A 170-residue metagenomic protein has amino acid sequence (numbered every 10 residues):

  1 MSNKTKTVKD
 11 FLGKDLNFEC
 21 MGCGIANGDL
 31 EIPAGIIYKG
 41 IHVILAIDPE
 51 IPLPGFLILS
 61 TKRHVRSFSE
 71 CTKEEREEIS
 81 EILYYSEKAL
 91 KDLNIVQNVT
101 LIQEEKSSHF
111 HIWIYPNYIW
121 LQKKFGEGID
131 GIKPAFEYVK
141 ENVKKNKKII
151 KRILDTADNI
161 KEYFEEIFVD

Functional and structural regions predicted by a protein language model:
M1-D15, N117-D170: Conserved His + Asp/Glu catalytic blocks
M1-L59, A157-D170: Active-site microenvironments that recognize anionic phosphate/pyrophosphate groups
L57-S80, V139-I149: Short histidine-centered catalytic/ligand-binding loop motif
R63, T72, E105, P116-Y118: A short beta-strand motif that forms part of the nucleic acid-binding face of small beta-barrel RNA-binding folds
E75-N94: A long amphipathic alpha-helix within ATP-dependent nucleotide-binding catalytic cores
N94-K106: A short glycine-rich, hydrophobically flanked beta-strand micro-motif that places a catalytic Asp/Glu for divalent metal
H109-Y115: Histidine-centered divalent metal-coordination motifs
